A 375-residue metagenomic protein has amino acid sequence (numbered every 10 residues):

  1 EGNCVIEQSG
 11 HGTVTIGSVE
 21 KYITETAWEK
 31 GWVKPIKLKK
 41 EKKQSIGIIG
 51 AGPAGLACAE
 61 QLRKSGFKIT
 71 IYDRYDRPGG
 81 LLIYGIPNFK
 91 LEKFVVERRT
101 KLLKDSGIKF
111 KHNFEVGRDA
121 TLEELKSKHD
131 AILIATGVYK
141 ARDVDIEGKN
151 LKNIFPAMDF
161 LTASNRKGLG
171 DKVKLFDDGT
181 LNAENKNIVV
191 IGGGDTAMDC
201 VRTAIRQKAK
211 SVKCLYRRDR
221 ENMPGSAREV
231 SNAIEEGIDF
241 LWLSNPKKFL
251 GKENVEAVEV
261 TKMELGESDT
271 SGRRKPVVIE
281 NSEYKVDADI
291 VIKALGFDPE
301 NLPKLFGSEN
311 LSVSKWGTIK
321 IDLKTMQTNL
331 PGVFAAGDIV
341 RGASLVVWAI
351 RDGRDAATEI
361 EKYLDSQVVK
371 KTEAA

Functional and structural regions predicted by a protein language model:
E1-I49, S65, V96, I108-K186 (+2 more regions): FAD-binding core/adjacent interface of flavoenzyme oxidoreductases
Q8, G12-G17, G47-V116, R142-E147 (+7 more regions): Beta1-alpha1 glycine-rich phosphate/pyrophosphate-binding loop at the start of Rossmann-like nucleotide-binding domains
D105-K126, V173-T180, L243-D289: A structured beta-alpha segment of the ubiquitous adenosine-cofactor-binding alpha/beta core
E123-A135, G193, V347-D352, A357: Short, electropositive alpha-helical surface patch
N150-N185, S268-A343: FAD-site-proximal beta/loop scaffold in flavoenzymes
V173-V212: Predominantly flavin-linked oxidoreductase catalytic cores and closely associated redox partners
C200, I339-S366: A conserved FAD-binding loop/helix module that cradles the flavin
A233, I292, G353: Hydrophobic, well-ordered secondary-structure elements that form the walls of internal hydrophobic environments
